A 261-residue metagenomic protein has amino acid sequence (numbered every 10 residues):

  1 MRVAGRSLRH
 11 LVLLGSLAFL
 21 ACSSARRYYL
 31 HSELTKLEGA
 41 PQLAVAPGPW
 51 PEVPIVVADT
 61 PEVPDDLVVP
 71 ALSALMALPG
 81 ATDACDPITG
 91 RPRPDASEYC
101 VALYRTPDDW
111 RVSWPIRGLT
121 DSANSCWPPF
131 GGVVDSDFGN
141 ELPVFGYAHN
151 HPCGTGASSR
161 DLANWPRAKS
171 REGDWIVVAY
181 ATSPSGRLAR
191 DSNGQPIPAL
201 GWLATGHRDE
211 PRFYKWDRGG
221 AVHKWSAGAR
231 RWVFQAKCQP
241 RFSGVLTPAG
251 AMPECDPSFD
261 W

Functional and structural regions predicted by a protein language model:
R2-V12: Bacterial N-terminal signal peptides that target proteins for export
G5, A84-T89, S185-R187, I197: Short secondary-structure boundary micro-motifs
L11, S122-S125, W175, R218: Short linear motifs in intrinsically disordered/low-complexity regions
A25-E141, Q235-W261: Glycine-rich short-loop/terminal segments
R26-L34, P129-W261: Active-site-proximal loop/helix of nucleotide/amide-processing enzymes and allied scaffolds
